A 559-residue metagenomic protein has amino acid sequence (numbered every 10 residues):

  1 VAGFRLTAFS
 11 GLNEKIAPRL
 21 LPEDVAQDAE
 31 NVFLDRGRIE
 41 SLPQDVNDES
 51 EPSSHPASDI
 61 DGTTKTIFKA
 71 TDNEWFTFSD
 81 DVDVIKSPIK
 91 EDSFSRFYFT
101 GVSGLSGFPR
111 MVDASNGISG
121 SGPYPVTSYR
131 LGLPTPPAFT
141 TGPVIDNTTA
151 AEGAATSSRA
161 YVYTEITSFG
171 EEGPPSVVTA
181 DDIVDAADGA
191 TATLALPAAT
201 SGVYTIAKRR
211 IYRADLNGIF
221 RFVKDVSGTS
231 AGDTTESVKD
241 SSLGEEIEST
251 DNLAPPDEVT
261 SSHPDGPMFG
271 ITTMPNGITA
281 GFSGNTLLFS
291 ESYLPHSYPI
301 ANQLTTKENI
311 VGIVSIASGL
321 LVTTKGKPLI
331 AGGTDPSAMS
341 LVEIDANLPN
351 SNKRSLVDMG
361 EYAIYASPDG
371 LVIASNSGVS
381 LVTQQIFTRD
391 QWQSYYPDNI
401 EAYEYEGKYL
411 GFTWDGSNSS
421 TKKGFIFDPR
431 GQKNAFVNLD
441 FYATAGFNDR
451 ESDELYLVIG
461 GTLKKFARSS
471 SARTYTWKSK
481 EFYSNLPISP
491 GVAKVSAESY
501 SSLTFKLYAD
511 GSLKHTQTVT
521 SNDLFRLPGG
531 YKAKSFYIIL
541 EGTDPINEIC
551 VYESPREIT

Functional and structural regions predicted by a protein language model:
A2-F97, G101-V102, S158, S168 (+4 more regions): Beta-sheet repeat architectures centered on beta-propellers
A2-R36, D48, A57-G277, G281-G284 (+2 more regions): Disordered, low-complexity "stalk" and linker segments at domain junctions of extracellular and cell-surface proteins
Y98-F99, T273-M274, I278-F282, G319-T324 (+2 more regions): Short beta-strand motif characteristic of blades in beta-propeller domains
F108-G120, N285-A301, L329-S340, V372-I386 (+2 more regions): Surface-exposed loop/turn elements that mediate protein-protein interactions on large endomembrane-trafficking
S262, N302-T306, E343-L348, W392-Q393 (+1 more regions): Surface loop/turn motifs at the tips and blade-to-blade linkers of beta-strand repeat domains
L320-L321, G326-L329, D345-S375: Structured, hydrophobic secondary-structure cores that serve as assembly/anchoring elements
